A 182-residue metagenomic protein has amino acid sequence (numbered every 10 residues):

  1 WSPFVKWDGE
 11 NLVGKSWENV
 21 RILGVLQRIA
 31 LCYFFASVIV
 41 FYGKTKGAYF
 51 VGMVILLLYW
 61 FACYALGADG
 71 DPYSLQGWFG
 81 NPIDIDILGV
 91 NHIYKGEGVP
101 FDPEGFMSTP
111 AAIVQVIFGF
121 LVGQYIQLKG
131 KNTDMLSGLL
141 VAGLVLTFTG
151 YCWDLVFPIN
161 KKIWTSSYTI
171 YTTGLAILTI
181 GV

Functional and structural regions predicted by a protein language model:
W1-V182: Alpha-helical transmembrane segments and their immediate juxtamembrane cytosolic regions
